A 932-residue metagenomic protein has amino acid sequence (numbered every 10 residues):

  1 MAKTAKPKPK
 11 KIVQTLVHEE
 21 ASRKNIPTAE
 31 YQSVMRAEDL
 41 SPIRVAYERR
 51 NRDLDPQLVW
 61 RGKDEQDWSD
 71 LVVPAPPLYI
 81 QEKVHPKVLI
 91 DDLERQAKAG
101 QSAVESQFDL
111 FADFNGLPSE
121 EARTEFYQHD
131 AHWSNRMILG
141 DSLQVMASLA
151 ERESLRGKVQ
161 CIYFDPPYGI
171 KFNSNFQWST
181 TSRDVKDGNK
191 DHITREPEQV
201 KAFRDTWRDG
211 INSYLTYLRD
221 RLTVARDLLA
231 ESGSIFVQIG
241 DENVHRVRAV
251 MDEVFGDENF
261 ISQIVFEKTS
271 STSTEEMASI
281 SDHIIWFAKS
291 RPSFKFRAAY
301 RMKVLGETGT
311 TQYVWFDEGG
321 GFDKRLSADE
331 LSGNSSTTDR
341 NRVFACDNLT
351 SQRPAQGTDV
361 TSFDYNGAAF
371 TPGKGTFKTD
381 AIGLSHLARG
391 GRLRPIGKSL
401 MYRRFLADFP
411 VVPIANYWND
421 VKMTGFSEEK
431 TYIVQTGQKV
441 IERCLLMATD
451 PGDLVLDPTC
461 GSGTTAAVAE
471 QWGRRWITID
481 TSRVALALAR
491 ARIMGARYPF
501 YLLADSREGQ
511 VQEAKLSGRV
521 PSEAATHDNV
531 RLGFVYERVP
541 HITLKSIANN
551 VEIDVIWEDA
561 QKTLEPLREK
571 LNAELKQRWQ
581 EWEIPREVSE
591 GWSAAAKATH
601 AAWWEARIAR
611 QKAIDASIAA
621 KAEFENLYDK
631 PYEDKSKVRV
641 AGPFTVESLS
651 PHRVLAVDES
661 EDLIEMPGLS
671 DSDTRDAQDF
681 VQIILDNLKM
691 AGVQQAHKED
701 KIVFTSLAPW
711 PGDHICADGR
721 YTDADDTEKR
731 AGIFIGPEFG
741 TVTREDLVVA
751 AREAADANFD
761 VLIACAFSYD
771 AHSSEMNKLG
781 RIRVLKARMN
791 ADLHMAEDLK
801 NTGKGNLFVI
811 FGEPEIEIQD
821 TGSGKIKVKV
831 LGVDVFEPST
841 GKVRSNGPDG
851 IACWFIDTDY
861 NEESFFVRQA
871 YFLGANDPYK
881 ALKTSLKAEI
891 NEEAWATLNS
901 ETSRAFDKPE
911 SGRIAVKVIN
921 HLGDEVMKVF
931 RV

Functional and structural regions predicted by a protein language model:
M1-K295, L305-T310, F316, Y365 (+2 more regions): S-adenosyl-L-methionine-dependent nucleic acid methyltransferase catalytic domains
R301-F409: N-terminal auxiliary segments of SAM/dcSAM-dependent transferases
